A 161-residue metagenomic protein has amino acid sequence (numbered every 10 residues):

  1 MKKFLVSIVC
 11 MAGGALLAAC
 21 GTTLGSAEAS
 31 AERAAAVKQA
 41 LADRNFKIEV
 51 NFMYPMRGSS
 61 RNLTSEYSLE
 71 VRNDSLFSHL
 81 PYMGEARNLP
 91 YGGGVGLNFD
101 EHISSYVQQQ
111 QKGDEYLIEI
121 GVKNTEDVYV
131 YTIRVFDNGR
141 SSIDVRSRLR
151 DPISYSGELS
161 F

Functional and structural regions predicted by a protein language model:
M1-C20: Sec-dependent bacterial lipoprotein signal peptides
L17-A36: Bacterial Sec signal peptide processing site at the extreme N-terminus
K38, E66-S68, T132: Short, surface-exposed charged micro-motifs
K38-M53: A short, Trp-centered hydrophobic/proline-enriched beta-strand micro-motif
N45, N73-F77, R140: Structural motif
N51-T64: N-terminal post-signal-peptidase region of extra-cytosolic proteins
L69-E115: Mature extracytoplasmic domains of secretory-pathway proteins
E101-F161: Helix-rich interaction surfaces within compact, conserved domain-sized segments that mediate assembly or partner
